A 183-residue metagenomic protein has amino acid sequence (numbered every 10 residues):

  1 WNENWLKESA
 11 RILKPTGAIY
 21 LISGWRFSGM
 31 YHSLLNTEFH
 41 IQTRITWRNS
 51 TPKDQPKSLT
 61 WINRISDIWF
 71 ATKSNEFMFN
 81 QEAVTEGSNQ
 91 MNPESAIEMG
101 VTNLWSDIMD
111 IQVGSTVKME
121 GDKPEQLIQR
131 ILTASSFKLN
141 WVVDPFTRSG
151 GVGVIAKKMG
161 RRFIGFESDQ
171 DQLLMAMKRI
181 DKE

Functional and structural regions predicted by a protein language model:
W1-M175: Core catalytic lobe of class I
M177-E183: Short, conserved SAM-binding/catalytic segment of Class I S-adenosyl-L-methionine-dependent methyltransferases
